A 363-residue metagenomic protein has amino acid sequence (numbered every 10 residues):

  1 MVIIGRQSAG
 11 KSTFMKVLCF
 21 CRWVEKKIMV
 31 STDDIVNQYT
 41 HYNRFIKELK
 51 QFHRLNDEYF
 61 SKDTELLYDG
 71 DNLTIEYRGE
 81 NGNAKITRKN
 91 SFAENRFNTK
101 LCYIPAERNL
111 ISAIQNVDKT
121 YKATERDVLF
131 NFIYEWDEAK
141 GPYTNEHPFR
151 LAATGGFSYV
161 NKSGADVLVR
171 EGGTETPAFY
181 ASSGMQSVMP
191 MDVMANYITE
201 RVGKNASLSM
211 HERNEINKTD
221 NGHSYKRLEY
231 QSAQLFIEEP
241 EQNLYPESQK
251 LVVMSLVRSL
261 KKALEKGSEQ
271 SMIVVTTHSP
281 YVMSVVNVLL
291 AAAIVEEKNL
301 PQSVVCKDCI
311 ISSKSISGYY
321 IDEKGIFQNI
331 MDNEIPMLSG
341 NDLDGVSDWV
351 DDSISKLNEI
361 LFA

Functional and structural regions predicted by a protein language model:
V2-I46, S183-I198, M254-S255, M272 (+2 more regions): Phosphate-binding glycine-rich loops of NTP-binding sites
R22-I237, K307-S313, S317, K324-A363: Phosphate-coordinating catalytic segments in nucleotide- and nucleic-acid-processing enzymes
S91-R96, V257-K261, A291-A292: Short, surface-exposed basic-aromatic patches at helix termini and helix-loop junctions that form
S224, K250-K266: Helical segment within the ABC ATPase nucleotide-binding domain
S232, E269-V274: Loop/turn-to-beta-strand initiation segments
P240-Q242: Conserved Walker B
Y245-P246: Conserved D-loop-proximal element of ABC-family nucleotide-binding domains
M272, S284-Y319: Conserved catalytic segment of ABC-fold P-loop ATPases
